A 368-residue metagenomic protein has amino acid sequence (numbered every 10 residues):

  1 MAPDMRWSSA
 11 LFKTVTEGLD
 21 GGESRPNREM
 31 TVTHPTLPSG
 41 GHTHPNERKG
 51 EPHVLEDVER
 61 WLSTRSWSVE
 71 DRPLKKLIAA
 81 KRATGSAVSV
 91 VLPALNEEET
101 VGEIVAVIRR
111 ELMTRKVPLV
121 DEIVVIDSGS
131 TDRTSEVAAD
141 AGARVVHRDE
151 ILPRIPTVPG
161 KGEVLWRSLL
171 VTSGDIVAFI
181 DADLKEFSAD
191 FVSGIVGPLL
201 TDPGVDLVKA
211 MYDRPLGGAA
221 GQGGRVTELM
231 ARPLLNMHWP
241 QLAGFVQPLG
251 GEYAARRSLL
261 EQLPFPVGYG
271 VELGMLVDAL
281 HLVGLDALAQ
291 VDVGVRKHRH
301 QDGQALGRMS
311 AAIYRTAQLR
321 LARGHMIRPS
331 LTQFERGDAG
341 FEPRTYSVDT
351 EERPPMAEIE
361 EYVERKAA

Functional and structural regions predicted by a protein language model:
V15, M30-S63, Q301-A368: Terminal low-complexity segments of carbohydrate-biosynthetic enzymes
T33-V107: N-proximal low-complexity "stem/linker" segments adjacent to membrane-targeting elements
A106-L119: Short, acidic, metal-binding catalytic loop of nucleotide-sugar glycosyltransferases
K116, D121, S135-E163: Conserved donor nucleotide-binding strand/loop of the catalytic core
D127-S135: A conserved acidic beta->alpha catalytic loop
E150-R167, F187-L259: Acceptor/aglycone-binding surface of glycosyltransferases and processive sugar-polymer synthases
V177: Short aromatic/hydrophobic "clamp" motif used to bind/position activated sugar donors
Q222-T316, R320: Conserved catalytic loops of nucleotide-sugar-dependent glycosyltransferases that act on lipid-linked
